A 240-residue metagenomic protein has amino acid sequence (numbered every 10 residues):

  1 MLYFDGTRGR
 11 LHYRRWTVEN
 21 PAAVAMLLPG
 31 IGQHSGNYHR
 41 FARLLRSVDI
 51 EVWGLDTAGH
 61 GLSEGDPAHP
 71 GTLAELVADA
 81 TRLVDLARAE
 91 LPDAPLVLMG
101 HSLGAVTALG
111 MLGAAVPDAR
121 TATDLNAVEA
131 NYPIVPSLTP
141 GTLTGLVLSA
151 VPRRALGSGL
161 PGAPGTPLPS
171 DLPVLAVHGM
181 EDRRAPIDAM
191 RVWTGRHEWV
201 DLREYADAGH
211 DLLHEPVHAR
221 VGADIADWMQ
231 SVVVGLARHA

Functional and structural regions predicted by a protein language model:
M1-N20: N-terminal cap/lid segment of alpha/beta-hydrolase-fold proteins
G30-Q33, M180: Active-site glycine-rich loops that stabilize anionic/oxyanionic intermediates across multiple enzyme folds
N37, L44-G65: Conserved alpha/beta-hydrolase
P70-E90: Alpha/beta-hydrolase active-site loop
L86-L160: Primarily recognizes the serine-hydrolase "nucleophile elbow" in alpha/beta-hydrolase and SGNH/GDSL folds
S170, A176-H178, D182: Short beta-strand/loop motif that positions the catalytic acidic residue of the alpha/beta-hydrolase fold
R183-A189: Conserved alpha/beta-hydrolase "acid-adjacent" motif
D207-A240: Catalytic active-site module of serine/aspartate enzymes centered on a nucleophile-bearing elbow/loop
